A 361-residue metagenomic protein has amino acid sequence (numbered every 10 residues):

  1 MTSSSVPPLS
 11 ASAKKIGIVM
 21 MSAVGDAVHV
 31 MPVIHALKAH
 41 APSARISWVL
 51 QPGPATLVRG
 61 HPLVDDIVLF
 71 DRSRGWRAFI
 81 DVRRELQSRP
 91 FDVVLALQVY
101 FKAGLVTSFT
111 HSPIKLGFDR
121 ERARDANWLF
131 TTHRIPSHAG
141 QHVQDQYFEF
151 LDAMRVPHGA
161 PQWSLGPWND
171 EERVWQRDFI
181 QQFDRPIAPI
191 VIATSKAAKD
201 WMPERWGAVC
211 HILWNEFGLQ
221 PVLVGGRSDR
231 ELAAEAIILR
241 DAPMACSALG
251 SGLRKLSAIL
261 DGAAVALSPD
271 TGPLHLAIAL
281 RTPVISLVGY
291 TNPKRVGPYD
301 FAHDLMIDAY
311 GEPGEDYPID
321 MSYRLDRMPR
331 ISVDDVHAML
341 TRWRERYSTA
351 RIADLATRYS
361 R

Functional and structural regions predicted by a protein language model:
M1-R361: Catalytic machinery of carbohydrate-active enzymes, primarily nucleotide-sugar-dependent glycosyltransferases
